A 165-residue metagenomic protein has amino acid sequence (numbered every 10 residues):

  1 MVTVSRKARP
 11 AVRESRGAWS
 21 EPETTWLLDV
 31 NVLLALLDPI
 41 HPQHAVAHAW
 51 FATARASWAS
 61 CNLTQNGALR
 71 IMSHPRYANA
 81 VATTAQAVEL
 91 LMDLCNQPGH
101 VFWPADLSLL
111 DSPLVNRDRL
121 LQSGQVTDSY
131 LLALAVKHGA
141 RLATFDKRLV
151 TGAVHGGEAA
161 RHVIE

Functional and structural regions predicted by a protein language model:
M1-E21, L107-L121, S129-E165: Acidic, PIN/NYN-like endoribonuclease modules and their adjacent C-terminal/linker elements
M1-S60, M72, R76-E89: Short, well-structured N-terminal submotif of metal-dependent ribonuclease cores
L33, Q65-A68, L149-V150: A generic structural signal for short hydrophobic patches within well-formed alpha-helices
P39, N62-N66, V88-L120: Acidic catalytic patch
H48-F51, L91, L131-L132, V150: Short amphipathic alpha-helical segments and helix-helix/interface helices
A52, C95, V136: Anion (oxyanion) recognition and catalysis
